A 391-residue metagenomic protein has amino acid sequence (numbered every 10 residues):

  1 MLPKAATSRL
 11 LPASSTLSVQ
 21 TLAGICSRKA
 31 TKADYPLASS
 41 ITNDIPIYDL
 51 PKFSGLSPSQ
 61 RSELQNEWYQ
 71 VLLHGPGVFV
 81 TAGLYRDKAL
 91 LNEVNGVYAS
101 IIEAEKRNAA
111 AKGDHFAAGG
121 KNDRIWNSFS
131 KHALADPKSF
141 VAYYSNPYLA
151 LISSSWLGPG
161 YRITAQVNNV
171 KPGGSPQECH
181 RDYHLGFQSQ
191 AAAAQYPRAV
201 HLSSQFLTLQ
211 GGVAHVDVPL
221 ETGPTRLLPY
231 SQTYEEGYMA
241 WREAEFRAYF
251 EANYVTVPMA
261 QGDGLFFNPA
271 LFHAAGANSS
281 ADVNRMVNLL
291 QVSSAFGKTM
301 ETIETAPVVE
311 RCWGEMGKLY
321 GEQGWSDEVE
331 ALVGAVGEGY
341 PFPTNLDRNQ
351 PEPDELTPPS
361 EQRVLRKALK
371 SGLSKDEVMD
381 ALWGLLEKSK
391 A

Functional and structural regions predicted by a protein language model:
M1-H74, L332, G339-P343, P351-A391: Fe(II)/2-oxoglutarate
A23-Q190: Non-heme Fe(II)-dependent double-stranded beta-helix
D87-A89, K171-G173, P219-E221, Y234-E235 (+2 more regions): Flexible loop/turn segments at secondary-structure boundaries
L151-I152, Q177-E178, L185-Y249, Y254 (+1 more regions): Catalytic core of non-heme Fe(II) oxygenases with the double-stranded beta-helix
V167, G211-V213, L290-V292: A structural signal for short, well-ordered beta-strand segments
Y230-A240, S280-L289, D376-A391: C-terminal/domain-terminus segments
A240-E315: Catalytic core of Fe(II)/2-oxoglutarate
F296-G372: C-terminal hydrophobic structural anchor segments that stabilize assembly/packing rather than catalytic chemistry
